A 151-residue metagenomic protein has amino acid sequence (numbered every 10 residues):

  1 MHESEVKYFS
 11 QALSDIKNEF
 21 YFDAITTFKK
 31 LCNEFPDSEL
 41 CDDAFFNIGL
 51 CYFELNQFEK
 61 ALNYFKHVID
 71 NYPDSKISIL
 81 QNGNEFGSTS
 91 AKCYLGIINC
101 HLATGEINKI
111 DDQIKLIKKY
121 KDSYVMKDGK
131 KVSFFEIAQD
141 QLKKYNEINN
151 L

Functional and structural regions predicted by a protein language model:
M1-L151: Acidic, polar-rich low-complexity tracts and alpha-helical solenoid repeat scaffolds
